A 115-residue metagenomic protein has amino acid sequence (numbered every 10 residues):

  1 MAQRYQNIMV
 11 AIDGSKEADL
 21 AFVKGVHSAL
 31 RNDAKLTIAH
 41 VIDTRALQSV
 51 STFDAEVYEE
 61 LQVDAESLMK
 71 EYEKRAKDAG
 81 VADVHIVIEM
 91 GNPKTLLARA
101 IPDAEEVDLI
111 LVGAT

Functional and structural regions predicted by a protein language model:
M1-Q3, K74-I110: Structural beta-alpha unit
A2-T52, A79: Small/aliphatic-rich secondary-structure junction motif
D13-G14, E60-L61, I86: A generic structural signal for short
A18, A65-L68, P93: Conserved donor sugar-nucleotide recognition element shared by glycan-biosynthetic enzymes
F53-V57, P102-E105: Short, hinge-like loop/turn segments at secondary-structure boundaries
A55-S67: A short acidic, glycine-rich active-site loop that binds or catalyzes chemistry on phosphate/adenosine moieties
M69-E73: A conserved short alpha-helical segment within the catalytic HATPase_c
G113-T115: Short secondary-structure boundary segments
